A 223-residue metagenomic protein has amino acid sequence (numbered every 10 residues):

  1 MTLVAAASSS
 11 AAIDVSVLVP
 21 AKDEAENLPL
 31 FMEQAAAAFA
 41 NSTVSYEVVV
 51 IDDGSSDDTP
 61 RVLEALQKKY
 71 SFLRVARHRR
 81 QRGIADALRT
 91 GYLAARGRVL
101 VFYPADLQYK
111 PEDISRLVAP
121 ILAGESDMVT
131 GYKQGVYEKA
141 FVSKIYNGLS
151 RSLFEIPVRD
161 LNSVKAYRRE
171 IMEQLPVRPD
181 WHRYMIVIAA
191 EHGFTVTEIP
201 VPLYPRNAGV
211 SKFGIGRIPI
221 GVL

Functional and structural regions predicted by a protein language model:
M1-Y137, L175-P176, V196-I199: Structured catalytic core of nucleotide-sugar glycosyltransferases
G83-L88, Y92-A95, Q108, E112 (+1 more regions): Conserved catalytic loops of nucleotide-sugar-dependent glycosyltransferases that act on lipid-linked
